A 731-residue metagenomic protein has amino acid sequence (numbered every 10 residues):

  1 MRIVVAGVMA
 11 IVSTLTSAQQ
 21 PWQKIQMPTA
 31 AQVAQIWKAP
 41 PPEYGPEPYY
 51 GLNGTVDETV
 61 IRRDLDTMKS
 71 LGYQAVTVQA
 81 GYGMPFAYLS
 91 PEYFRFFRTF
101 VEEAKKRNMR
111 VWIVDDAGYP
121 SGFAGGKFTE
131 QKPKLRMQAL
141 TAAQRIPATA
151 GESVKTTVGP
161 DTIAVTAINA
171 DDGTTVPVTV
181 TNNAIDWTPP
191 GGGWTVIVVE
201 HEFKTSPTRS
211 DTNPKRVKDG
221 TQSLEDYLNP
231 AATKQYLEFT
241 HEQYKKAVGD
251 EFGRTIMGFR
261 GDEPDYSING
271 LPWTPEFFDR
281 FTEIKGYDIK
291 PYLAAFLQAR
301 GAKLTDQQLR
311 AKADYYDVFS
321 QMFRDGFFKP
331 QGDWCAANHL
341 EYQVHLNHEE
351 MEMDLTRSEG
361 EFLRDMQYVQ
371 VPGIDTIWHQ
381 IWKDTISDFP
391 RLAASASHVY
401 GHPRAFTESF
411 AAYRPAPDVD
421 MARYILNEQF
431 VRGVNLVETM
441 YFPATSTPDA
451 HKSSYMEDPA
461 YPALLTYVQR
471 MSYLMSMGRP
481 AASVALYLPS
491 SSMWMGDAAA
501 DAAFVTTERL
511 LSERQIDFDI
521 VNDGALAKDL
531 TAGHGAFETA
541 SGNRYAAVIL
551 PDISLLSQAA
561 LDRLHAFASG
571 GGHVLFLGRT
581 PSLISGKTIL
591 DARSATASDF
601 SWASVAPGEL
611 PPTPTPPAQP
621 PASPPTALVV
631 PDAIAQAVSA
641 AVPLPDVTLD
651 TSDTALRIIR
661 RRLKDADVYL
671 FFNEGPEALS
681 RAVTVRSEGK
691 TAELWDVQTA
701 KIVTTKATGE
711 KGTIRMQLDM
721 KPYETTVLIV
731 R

Functional and structural regions predicted by a protein language model:
M1-V8: Sec-dependent signal peptide recognition, specifically the positively charged N-region followed immediately by
S13-S17: N-terminal signal peptide c-region/cleavage motif recognized by signal peptidases
Q19-E43: N-terminal pre-domain segments of enzymes
M27, Y44-E47, G51, I61-R62 (+8 more regions): Carbohydrate-binding surfaces of carbohydrate-active enzymes
Q32-A34, E47, L65, K69 (+1 more regions): N-terminal regions that are enriched for targeting/export leaders and immediately downstream pro/stem segments
D64-M68, Y73-V76, G83: Long, well-ordered hydrophobic secondary-structure segments characteristic of membrane-embedded and membrane-proximal
A80-H201, T205-R209, P214-K234: Acidic/aromatic-lined carbohydrate-recognition and catalytic surfaces of CAZymes acting on diverse glycans
G192-P207, D211, K215-A247, A482-A500 (+5 more regions): Catalytic grooves of carbohydrate-active enzymes
